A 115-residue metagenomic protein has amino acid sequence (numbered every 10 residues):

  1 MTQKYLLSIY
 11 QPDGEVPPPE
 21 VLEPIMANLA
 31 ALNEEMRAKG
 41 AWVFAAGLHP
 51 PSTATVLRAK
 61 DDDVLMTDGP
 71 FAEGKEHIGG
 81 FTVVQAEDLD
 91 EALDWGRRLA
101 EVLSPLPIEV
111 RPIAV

Functional and structural regions predicted by a protein language model:
M1-V115: Conserved, structured core segments of small domains
